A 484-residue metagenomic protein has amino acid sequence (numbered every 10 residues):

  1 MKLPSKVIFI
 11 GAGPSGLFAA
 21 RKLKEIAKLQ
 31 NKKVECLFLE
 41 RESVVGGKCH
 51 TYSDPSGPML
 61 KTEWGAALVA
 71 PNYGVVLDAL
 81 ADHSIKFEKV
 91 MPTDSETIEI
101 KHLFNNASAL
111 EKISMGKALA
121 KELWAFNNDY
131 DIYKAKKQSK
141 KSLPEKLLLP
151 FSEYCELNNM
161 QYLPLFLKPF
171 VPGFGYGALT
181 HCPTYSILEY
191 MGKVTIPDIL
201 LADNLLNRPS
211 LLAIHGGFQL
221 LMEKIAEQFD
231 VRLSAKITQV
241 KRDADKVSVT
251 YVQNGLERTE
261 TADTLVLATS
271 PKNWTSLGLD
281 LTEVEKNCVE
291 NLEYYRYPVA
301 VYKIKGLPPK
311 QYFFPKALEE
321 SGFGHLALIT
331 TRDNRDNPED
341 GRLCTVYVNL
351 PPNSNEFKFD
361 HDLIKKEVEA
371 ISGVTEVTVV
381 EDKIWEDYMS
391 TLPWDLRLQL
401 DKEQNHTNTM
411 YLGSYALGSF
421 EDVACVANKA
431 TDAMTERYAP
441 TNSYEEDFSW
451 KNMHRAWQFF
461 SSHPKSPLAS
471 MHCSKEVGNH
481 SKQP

Functional and structural regions predicted by a protein language model:
K2-S15: Beta1/beta-strand and adjacent pyrophosphate-binding region of the FAD-binding site in flavoprotein oxidoreductases
S15, V44, K272: Conserved Rossmann-like nucleotide-cofactor binding loop
K24-S53: Glycine-rich FAD pyrophosphate-binding loop
V44, K48-T51, S56-V90: Conserved FAD-binding subdomain of flavin-dependent enzymes
L77-V194: Mobile amphipathic helical/loop "lid" adjacent to a hydrophobic cofactor/ligand pocket
V194-L256: Helical element adjacent to the flavin cofactor pocket in flavoenzyme catalytic cores
T238-E356, H472, G478: Mid-domain catalytic core of redox enzymes that form a hydrophobic substrate pocket/lid adjacent to a catalytic redox
R332-P484: Conserved flavin/dinucleotide-binding core of flavoenzymes
